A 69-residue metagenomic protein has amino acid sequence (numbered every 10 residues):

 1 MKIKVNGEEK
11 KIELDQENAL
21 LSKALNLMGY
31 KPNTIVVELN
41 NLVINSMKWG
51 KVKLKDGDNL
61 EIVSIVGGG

Functional and structural regions predicted by a protein language model:
M1-G68: Ubiquitin-like/PB1-type beta-grasp interaction modules and other compact soluble beta-rich domains
